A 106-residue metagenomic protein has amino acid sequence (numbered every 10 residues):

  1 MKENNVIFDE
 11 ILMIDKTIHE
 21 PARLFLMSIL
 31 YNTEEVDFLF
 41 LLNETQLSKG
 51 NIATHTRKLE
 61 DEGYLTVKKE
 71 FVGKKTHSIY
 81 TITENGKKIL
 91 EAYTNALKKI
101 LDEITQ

Functional and structural regions predicted by a protein language model:
K2-I11, I29, K87-Q106: Amphipathic alpha-helical dimerization/coiled-coil segments that flank or bridge DNA-binding/regulatory modules
E10-N51, E70-V72, I79-T81: N-terminal helix-turn-helix DNA-binding core of bacterial DNA-binding proteins
A53, T76, I89: Short, flexible micro-motifs
T56-R57: Short, hydrophobic-biased segments on the C-terminal half of alpha helices that form "recognition helices"
G63: Glycine-centered, phosphate/nucleic-acid-interacting loop/turn motifs that mediate DNA/RNA or nucleotide
V67: Short beta-strand "wing" residues that participate in macromolecule-binding interfaces
I82-G86: Accessory beta->alpha helical hairpin/"wing" motif in late/C-terminal subdomains of nucleic-acid enzymes
